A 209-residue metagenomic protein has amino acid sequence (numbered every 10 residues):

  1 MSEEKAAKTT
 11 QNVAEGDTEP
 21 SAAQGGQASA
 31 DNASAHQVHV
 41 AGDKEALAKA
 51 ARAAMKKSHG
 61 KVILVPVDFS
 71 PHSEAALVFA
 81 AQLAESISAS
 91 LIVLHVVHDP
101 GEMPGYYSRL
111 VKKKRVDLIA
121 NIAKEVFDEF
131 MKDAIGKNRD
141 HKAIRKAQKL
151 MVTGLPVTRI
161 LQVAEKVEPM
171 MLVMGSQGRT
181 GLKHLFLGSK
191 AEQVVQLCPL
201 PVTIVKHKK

Functional and structural regions predicted by a protein language model:
M1-S58, K132-L172, K209: Structural beta-alpha unit
E3-Q11, A22-A23, N32, A53-K113: Small/aliphatic-rich secondary-structure junction motif
E85, E165-K166, Q196: Solvent-exposed polar/charged
S108-K112, K166, K190-A191: Short, hinge-like loop/turn segments at secondary-structure boundaries
V111-V126: A short acidic, glycine-rich active-site loop that binds or catalyzes chemistry on phosphate/adenosine moieties
M171-Q196: Glycine-rich, Arg-bearing micro-motifs that act as flexible, cationic patches
L200-K209: Short, flexible loop segments at boundaries between secondary-structure elements
